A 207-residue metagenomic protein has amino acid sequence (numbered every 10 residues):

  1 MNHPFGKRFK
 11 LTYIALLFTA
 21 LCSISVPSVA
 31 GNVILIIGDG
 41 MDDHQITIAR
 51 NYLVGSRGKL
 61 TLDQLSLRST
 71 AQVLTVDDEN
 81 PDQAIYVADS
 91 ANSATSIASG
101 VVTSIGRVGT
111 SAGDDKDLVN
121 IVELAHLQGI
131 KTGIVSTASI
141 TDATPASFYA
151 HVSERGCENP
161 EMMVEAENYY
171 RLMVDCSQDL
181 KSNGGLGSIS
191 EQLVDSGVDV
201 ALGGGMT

Functional and structural regions predicted by a protein language model:
N2-A15: Bacterial N-terminal signal peptides that target proteins for export
Y13-S23: Bacterial N-terminal signal peptides
S25-P27: Short, low-complexity disordered leader/linker segments with a strong preference for bacterial N-terminal type II
V29-T207: N-terminal catalytic scaffold of extracellular/periplasmic and nuclease hydrolases that process anionic headgroups
